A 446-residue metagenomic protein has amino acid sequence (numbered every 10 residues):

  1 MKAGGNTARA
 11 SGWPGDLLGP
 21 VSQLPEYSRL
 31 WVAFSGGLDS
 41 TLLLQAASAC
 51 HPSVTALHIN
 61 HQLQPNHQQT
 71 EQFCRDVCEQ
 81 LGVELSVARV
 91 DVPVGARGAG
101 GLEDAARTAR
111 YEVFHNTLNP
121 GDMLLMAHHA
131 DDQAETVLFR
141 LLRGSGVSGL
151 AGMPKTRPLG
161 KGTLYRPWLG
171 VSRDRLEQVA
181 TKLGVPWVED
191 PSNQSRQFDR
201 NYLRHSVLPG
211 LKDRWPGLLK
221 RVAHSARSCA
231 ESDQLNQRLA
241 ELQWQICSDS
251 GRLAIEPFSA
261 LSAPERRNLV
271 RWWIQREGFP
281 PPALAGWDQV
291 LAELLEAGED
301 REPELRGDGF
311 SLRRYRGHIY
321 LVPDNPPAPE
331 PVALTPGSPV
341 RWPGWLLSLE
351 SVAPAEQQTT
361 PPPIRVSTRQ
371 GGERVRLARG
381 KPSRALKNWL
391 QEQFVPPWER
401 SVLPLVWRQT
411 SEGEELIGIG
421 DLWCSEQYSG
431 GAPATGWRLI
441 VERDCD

Functional and structural regions predicted by a protein language model:
K2-G36, T55, H61, V90-G95 (+3 more regions): AMP-forming adenylation/ATP pyrophosphatase catalytic core
K2-P209: Core alpha/beta nucleotide-donor-binding catalytic domains of modification enzymes
P186-V188, G217-V222, N236: Short, structured loop/turn "capping" segments at alpha-beta junctions
N193-N201, L219-A230: Internal, active-site/partner-interface "lid" segment
H205-S206, G210-V222: Conserved anion/nucleotide-ligand pocket segment
